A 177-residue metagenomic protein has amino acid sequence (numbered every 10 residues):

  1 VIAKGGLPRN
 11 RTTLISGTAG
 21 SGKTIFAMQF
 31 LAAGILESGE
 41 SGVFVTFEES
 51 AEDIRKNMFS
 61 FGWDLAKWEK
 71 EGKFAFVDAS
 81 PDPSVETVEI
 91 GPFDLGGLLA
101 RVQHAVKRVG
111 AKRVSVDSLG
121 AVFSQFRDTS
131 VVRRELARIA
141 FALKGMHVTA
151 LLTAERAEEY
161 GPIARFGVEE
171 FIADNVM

Functional and structural regions predicted by a protein language model:
V1, G96-G97, E158-G161: Short gly/ser/thr-rich secondary-structure transition/capping motifs
V1-F61: The Walker A/P-loop phosphate-binding site
G5-P8, A33-S38, A66-K70, H104-R108 (+2 more regions): Conserved catalytic network of the ASCE P-loop NTPase/AAA+ motor domain
R9, T24-M28, E48-R55, P92-L99 (+2 more regions): Amphipathic alpha-helical transducer elements in NTP-driven molecular machines
L14, R113-S115, L151: Structural motif
S38-S124: Conserved inter-motif catalytic segment of the P-loop NTP-binding fold
V102, F126-A157: Substrate-engagement module of ASCE P-loop NTPases
K144, V148-M177: Phosphate-binding/switch region of NTP-binding enzymes
